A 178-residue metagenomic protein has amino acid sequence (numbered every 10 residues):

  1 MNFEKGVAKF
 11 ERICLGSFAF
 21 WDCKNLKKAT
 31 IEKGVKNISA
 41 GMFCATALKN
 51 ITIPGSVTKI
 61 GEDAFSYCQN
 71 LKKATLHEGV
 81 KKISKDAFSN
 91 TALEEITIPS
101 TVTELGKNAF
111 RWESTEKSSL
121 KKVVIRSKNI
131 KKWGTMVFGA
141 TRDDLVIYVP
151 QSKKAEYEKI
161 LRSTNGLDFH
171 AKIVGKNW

Functional and structural regions predicted by a protein language model:
M1-I13, C23-N37, T46-K59, Q69-K82 (+4 more regions): Structural signature of tandem-repeat unit edges
S17-W21, S39-M42, G61-S66, S84-A87 (+2 more regions): Consensus positions within tandem repeat domains that build extended binding/scaffold surfaces
Y157-R162: Short, surface-exposed terminal/edge motifs of secreted or surface/virion proteins that either
G166: C-terminal catalytic-base region of ester-bond hydrolases, centering on the histidine of the charge-relay
